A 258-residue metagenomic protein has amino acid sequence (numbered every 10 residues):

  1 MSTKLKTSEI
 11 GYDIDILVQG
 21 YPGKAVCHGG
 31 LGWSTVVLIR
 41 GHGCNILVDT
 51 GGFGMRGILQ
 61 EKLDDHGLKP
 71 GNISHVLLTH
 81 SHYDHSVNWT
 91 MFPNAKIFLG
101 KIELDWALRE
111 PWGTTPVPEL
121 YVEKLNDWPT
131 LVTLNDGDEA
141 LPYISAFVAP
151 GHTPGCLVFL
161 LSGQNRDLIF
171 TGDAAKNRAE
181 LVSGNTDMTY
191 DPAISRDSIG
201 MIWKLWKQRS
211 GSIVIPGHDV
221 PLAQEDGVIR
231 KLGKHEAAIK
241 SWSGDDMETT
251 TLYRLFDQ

Functional and structural regions predicted by a protein language model:
M1-G43, M201, Q208, A223-K231 (+1 more regions): Zn-dependent metallo-beta-lactamase
S2-T7, K101-V148, D191-G211: Metallo-beta-lactamase
K4-D65, V158-G172, K176: Conserved beta-strand hairpin/beta-sheet module of binuclear metal-dependent hydrolase folds, prominently
D15-L17, L77, F98, V132 (+3 more regions): Hydrophobic/aromatic beta-strand patches that form the interior of the parallel beta-sheet core in alpha/beta enzyme
Q19-Y21, T50-F53, S81, I102-E103 (+3 more regions): Active-site metal-binding loops of divalent metal-dependent hydrolases
C27, G51-W128, D167, A237-L252: Active-site HxH/HxHxD metal-binding segment of metal-dependent hydrolases
I39, D49, I73, H80 (+6 more regions): Divalent metal-coordination and catalytic microenvironments
D138-E139, S145-V148, P154-G227, L252-Y253: Metallo-beta-lactamase
